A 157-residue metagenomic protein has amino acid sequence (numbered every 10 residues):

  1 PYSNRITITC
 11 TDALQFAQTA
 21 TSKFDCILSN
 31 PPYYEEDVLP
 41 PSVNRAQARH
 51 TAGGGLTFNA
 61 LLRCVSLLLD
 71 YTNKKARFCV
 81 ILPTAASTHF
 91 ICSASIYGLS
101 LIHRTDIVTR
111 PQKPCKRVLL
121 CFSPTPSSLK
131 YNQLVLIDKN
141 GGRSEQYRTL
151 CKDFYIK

Functional and structural regions predicted by a protein language model:
P1-S3: Class I SAM-dependent methyltransferase SAM/SAH-binding core
R5-T125: S-adenosylmethionine
P114-K157: SAM/dcSAM-binding transferase cores
